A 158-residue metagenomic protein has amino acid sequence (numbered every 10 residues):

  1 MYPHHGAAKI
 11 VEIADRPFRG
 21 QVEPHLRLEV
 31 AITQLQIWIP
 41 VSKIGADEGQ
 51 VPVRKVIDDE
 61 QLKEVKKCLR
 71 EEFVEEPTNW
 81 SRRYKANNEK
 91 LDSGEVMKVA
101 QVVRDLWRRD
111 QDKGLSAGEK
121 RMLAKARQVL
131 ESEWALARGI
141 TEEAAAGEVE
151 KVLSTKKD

Functional and structural regions predicted by a protein language model:
M1-Q50: A positional/architectural concept
I44-D158: Charge/polar-rich, low-complexity and marginally structured segments
